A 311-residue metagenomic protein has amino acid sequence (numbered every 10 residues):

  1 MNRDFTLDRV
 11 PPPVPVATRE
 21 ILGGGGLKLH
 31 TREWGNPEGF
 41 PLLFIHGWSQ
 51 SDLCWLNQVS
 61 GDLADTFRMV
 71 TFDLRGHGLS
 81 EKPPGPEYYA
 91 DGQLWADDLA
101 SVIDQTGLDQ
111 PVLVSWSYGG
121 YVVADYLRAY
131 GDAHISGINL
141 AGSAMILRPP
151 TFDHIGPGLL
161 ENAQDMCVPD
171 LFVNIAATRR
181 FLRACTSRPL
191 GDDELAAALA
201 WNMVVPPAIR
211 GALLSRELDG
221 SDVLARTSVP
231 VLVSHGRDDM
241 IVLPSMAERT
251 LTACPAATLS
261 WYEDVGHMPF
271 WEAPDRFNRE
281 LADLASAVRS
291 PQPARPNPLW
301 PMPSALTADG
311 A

Functional and structural regions predicted by a protein language model:
G24, N57, A64, V70-Y118 (+1 more regions): Active-site loop/oxyanion-hole signature of alpha/beta-hydrolase fold enzymes
L27-K82: Conserved HGGG/HGGXW glycine-rich cap/lid loop of the alpha/beta-hydrolase fold
A124-A129, A133-P169: Flexible "cap/lid" loop of the alpha/beta hydrolase fold
P150, H154-I155, P169-V223: Conserved alpha/beta-hydrolase catalytic His-Asp/Glu region
T227, V233-H235: Short beta-strand/loop motif that positions the catalytic acidic residue of the alpha/beta-hydrolase fold
V229, L243-T252: Short alpha-helix in the alpha/beta-hydrolase fold that links the catalytic acid
D238-V242: Acidic catalytic loop of the alpha/beta-hydrolase fold
A257-A311: Catalytic active-site module of serine/aspartate enzymes centered on a nucleophile-bearing elbow/loop
